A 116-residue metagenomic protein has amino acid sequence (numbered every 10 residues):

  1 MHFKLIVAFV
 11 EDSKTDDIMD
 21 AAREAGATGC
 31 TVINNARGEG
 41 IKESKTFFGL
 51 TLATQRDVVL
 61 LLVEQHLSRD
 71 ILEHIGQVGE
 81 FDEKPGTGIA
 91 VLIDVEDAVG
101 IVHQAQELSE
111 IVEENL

Functional and structural regions predicted by a protein language model:
M1-L116: Positively charged, small/polar-rich N-terminal and surface patches that mediate targeting and assembly and bind
